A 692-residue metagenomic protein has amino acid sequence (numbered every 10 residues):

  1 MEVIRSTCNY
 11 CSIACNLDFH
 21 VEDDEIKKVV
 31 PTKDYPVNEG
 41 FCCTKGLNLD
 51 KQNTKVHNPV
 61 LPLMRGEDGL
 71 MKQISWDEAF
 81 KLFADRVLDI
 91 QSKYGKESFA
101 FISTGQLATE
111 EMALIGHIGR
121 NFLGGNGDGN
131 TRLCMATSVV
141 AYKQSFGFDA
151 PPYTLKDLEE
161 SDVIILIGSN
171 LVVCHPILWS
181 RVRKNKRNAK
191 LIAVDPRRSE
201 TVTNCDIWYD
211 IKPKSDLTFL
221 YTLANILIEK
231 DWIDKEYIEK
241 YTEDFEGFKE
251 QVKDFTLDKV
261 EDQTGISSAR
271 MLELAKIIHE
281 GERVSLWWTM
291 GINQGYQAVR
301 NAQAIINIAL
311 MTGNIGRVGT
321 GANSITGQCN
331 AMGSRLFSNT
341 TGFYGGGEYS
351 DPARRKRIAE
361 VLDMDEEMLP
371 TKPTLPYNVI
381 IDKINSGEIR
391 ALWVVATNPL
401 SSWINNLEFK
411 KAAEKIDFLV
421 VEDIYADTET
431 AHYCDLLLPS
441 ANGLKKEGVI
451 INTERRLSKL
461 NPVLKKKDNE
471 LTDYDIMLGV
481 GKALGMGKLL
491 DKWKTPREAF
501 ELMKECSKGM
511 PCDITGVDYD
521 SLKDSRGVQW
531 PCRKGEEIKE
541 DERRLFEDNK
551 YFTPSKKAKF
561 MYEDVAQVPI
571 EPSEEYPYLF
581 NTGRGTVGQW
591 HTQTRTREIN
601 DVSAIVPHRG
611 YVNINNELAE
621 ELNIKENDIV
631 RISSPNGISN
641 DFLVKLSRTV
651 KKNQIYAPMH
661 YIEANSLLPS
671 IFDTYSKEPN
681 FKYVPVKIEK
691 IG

Functional and structural regions predicted by a protein language model:
M1-K230, K259, S267-S268, D365-E367 (+6 more regions): N-terminal export/assembly segments and adjacent metallocofactor-ligating motifs of anaerobic energy-metabolism
K27, D234-K235, M271, S285-L286 (+10 more regions): Acidic/polar loop patches that form or flank catalytic/metal-binding clefts of enzymes that bind anionic ligands
L70, K230-S267, Y344-E360, M364-M368 (+5 more regions): N-terminal leader/propeptide and maturation segments of large enzyme subunits in energy/redox metabolism and hydrolases
A100-A108, Q263-I266, T289-Y296, Q328 (+1 more regions): Conserved short loop/turn motifs at secondary-structure junctions
A113-V182, R187-V194, T201, L217-Y221 (+4 more regions): Extended redox/cofactor-interaction regions of prokaryotic respiratory oxidoreductases
T203-I211, P439, R456-K467: Short beta-alpha connecting loops at secondary-structure transitions that line or flank enzyme active sites
F418, A426-G448, T453-K459, I629 (+1 more regions): C-terminal, active-site-flanking charged/polar segments
D473-V528, T596-N613, E617-G692: Long, contiguous, secondary-structure-rich segments that constitute the structural scaffold of globular domains
